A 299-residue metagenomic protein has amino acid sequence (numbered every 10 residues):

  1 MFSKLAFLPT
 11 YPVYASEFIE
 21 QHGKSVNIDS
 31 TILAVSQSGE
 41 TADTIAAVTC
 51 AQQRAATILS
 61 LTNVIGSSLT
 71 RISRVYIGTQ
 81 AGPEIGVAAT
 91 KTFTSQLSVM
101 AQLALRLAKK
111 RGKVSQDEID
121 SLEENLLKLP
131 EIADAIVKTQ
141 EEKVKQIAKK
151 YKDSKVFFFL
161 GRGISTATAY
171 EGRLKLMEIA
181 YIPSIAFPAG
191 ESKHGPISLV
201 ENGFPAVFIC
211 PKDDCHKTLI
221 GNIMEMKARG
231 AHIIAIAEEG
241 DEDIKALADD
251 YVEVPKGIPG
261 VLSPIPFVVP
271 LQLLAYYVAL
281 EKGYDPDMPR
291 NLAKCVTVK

Functional and structural regions predicted by a protein language model:
M1-K128, I209-V254, L274, K282: Glycine-rich phosphate-binding loops that contact phosphosugars or nucleotide phosphates
T10-V13, A42-I45, K145-Q146, A167-E171 (+7 more regions): Extended hydrophobic-aromatic, low-complexity segments
I65, V75-P205, A279-K299: Active-site phosphate/pyrophosphate-binding segments
F204, D250-V261: Short, local alpha-helical segments
F204-K212, F267-V268, Q272: Hydrophobic membrane-spanning alpha-helices of multi-pass integral membrane proteins
H232, I258-K299: Generic C-terminus detector
